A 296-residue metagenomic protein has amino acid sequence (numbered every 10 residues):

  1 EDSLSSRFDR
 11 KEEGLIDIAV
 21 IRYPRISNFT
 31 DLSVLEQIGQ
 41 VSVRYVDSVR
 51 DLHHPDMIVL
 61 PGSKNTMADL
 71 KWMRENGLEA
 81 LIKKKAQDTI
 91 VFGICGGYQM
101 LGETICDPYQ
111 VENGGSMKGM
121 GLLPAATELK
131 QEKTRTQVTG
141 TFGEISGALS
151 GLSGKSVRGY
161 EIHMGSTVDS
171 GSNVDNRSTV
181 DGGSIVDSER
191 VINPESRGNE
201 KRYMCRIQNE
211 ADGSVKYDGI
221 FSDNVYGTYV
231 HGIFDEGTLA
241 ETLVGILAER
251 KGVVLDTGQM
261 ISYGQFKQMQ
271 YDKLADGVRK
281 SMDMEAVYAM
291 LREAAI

Functional and structural regions predicted by a protein language model:
E1-R44, V49-D56, L122, A126-T127 (+2 more regions): C-terminal lobe/tail of nucleotide-utilizing enzymes
Y45-M57, N65-N76: Glycine-rich phosphate/ribose-binding loops and adjacent secondary-structure elements that form binding surfaces
M57, D88-F92, G114, S222 (+1 more regions): Short, flexible coil/turn micro-motifs enriched in small/turn-prone residues
S63-G159, S166: Cysteine-nucleophile active-site neighborhood
V174-D175, V180-D181, V186-D187: Long tandem-repeat architecture
